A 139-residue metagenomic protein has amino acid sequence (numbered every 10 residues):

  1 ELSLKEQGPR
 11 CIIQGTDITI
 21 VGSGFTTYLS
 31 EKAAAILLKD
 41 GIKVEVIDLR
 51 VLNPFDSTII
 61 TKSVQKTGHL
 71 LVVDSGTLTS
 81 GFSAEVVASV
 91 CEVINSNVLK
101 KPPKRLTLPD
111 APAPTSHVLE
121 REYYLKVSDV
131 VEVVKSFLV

Functional and structural regions predicted by a protein language model:
E1-V139: Thiamine diphosphate
